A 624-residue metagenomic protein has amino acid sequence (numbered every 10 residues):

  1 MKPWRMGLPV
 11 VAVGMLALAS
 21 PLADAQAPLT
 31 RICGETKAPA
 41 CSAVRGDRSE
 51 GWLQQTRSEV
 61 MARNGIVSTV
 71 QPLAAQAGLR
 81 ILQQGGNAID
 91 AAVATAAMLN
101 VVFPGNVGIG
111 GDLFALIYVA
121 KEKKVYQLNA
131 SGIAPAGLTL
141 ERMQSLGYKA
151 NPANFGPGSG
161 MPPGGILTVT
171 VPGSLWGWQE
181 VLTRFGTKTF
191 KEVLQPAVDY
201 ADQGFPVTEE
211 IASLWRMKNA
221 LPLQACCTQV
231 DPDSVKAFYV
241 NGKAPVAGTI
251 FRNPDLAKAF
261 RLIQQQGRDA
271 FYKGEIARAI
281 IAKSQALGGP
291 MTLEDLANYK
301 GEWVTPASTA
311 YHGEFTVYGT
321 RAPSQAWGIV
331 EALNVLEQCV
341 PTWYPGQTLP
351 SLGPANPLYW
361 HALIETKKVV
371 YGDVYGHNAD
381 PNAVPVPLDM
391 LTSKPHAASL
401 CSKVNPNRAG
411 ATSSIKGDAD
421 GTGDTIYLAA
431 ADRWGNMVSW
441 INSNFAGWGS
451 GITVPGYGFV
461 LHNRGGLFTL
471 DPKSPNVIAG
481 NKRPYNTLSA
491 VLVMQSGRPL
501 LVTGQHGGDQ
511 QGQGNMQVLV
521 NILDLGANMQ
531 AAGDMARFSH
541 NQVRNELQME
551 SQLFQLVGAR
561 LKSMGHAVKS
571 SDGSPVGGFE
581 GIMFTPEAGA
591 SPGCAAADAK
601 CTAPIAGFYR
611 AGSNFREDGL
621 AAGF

Functional and structural regions predicted by a protein language model:
M1-V11: Bacterial N-terminal signal peptides that target proteins for export
G14, L18-S20: N-terminal signal peptide c-region/cleavage motif recognized by signal peptidases
P21-A25: Sec/Tat signal peptide C-region and signal peptidase I cleavage site
A27-Q76, R80, A88-I89, V93-Q266 (+5 more regions): Noncatalytic scaffold domains of N-terminal-nucleophile
R45, P341-N444, G456-Y457, R464 (+1 more regions): Internal maturation/activation junctions in enzymes
V101-G105, D112-N129, A134, Q144-N151 (+4 more regions): Active-site rim segments in enzyme catalytic domains, especially the processed small/beta chain of N-terminal
V107, D112-V119, I426-A430, A490-L492 (+1 more regions): Short beta-strand scaffold segments in enzyme catalytic cores
Y371, G376, W434, K482 (+2 more regions): Extended C-terminal subregions enriched in glycine
